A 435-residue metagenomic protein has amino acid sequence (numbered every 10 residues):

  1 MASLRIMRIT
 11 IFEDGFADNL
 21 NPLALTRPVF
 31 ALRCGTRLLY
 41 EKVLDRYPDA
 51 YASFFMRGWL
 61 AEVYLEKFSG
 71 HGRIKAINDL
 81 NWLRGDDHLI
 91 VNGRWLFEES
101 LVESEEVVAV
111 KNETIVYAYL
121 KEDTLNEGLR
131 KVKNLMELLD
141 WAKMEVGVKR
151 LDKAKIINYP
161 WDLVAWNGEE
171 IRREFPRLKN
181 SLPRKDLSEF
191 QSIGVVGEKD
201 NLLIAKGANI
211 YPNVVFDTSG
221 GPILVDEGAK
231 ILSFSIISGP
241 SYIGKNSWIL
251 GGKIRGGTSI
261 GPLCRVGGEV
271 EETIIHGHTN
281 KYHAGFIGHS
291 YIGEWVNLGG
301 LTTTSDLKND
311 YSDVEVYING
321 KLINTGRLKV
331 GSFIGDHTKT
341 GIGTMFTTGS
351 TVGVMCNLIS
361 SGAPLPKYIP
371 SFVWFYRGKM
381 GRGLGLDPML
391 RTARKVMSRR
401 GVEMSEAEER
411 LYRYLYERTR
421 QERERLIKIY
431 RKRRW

Functional and structural regions predicted by a protein language model:
M1-A2, C356: Enriched but not universal
A2-D200, Y368-W435: Terminal amphipathic alpha-helical/low-complexity segments used for targeting or macromolecular assembly
M7-F12, L129-L139, V214-F216, K230-L232 (+3 more regions): Short, functional N-terminal and low-complexity linear motifs
D14-N19, A31, L250-G252, R265-Y430: Glycine-rich hexapeptide-repeat left-handed beta-helix
P22-L25, E145, K149, F190 (+6 more regions): Generic, low-specificity signal for short hydrophobic/alpha-helical stretches with a mild N-terminal bias, encompassing
L38-E41, W161, K206, K245 (+3 more regions): Active-site-proximal helix/loop capping residues that flank conserved catalytic or ligand/cofactor
D86-D87, R94, Y117, N158 (+12 more regions): Generic hydrophobic/packing signal
R184-K199, L203-G293, K308-N309, I318 (+2 more regions): Extended beta-solenoid/beta-helix repeat architectures
